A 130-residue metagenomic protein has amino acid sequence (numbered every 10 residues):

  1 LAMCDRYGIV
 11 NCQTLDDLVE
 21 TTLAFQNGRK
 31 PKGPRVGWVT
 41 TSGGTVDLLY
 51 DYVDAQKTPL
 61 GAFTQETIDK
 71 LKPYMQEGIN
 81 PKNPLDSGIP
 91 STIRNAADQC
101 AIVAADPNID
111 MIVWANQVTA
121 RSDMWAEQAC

Functional and structural regions predicted by a protein language model:
L1-T40, G44, L49-G61, Q128-C130: Peripheral docking tails and interdomain loops at the edges of cofactor- or intermediate-handling domains
K32-A120, M124: Short glycine-cluster motifs
